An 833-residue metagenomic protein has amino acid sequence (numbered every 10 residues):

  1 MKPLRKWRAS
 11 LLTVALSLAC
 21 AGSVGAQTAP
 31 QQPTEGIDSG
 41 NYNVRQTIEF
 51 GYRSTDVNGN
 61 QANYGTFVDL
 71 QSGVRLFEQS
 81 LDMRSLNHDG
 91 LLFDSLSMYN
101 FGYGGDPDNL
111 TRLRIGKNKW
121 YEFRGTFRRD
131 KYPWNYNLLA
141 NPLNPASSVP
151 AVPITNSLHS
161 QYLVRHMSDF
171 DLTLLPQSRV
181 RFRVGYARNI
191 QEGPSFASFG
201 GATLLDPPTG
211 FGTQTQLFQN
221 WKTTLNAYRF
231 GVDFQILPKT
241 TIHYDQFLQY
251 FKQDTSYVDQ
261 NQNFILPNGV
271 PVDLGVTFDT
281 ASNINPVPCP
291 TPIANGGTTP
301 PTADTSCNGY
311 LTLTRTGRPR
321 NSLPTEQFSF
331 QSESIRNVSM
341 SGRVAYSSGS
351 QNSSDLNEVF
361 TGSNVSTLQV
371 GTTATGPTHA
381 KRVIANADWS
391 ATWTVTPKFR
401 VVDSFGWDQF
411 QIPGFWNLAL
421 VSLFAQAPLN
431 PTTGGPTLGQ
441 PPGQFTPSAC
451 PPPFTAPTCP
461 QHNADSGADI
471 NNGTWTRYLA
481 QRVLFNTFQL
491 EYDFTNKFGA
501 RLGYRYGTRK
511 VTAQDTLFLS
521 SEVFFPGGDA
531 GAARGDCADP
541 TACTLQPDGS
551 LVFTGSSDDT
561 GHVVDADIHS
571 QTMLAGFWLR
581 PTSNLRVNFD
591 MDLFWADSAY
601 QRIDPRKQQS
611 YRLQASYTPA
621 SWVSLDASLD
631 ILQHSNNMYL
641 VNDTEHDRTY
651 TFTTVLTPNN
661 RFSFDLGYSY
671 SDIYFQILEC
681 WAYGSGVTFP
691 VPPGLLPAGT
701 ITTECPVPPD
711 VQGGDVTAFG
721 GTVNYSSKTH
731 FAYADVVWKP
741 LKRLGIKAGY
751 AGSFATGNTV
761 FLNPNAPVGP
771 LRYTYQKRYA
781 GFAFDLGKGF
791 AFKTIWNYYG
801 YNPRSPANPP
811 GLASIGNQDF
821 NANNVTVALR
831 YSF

Functional and structural regions predicted by a protein language model:
K2-G25: Gram-negative bacterial Sec-dependent N-terminal signal peptides
Q27-G40, S54-F833: Gram-negative and organellar
